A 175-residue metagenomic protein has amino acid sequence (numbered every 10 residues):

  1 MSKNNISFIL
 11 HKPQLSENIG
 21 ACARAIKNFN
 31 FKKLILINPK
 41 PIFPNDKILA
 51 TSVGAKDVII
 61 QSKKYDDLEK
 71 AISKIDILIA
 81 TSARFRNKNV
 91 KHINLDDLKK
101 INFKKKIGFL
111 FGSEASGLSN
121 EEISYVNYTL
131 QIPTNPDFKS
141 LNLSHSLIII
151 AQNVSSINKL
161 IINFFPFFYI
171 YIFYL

Functional and structural regions predicted by a protein language model:
M1-L175: Post-transcriptional modification and biogenesis factors for structured RNAs of the translation apparatus
